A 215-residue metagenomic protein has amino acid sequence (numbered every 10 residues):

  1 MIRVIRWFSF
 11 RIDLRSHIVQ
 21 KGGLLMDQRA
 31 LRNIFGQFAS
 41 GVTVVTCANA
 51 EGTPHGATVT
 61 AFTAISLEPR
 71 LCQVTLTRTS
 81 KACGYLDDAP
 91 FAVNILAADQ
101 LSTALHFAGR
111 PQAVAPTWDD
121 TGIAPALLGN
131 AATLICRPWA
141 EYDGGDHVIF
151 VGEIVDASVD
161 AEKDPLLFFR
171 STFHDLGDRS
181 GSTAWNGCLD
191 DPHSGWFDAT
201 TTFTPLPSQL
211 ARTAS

Functional and structural regions predicted by a protein language model:
I2-R6, L14-I18: Short, low-complexity, charge-dense intrinsically disordered segments
H17-S215: Basic, polyanion-binding surface patches
